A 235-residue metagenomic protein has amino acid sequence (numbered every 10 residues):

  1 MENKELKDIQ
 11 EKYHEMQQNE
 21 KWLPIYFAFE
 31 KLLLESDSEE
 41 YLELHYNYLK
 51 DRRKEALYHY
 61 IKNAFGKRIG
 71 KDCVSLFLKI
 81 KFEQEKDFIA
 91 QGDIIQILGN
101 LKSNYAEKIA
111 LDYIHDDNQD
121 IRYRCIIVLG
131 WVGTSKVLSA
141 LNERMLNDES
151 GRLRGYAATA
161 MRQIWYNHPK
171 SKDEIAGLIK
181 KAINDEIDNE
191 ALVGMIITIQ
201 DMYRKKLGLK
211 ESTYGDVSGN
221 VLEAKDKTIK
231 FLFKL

Functional and structural regions predicted by a protein language model:
M1, Q18-S36, N47-D51, E55-I69 (+7 more regions): Structural detector for internal amphipathic alpha-helices that build alpha-solenoid repeat scaffolds
E2-H14, L34-L49, R68-E83, S103-H115 (+3 more regions): Amphipathic alpha-helical scaffolding segments comprising HEAT/armadillo-like alpha-solenoid repeats
E15-E20, Y48-E55, E83-D87, I114-D120 (+3 more regions): Short coil turns that connect the paired helices of HEAT/ARM alpha-solenoid repeats
F27-F29, L78, K225: Generic L/I/V-rich hydrophobic alpha-helical segments across diverse proteins
D201, K205, L209-L235: Terminal, non-catalytic domain-edge segments
